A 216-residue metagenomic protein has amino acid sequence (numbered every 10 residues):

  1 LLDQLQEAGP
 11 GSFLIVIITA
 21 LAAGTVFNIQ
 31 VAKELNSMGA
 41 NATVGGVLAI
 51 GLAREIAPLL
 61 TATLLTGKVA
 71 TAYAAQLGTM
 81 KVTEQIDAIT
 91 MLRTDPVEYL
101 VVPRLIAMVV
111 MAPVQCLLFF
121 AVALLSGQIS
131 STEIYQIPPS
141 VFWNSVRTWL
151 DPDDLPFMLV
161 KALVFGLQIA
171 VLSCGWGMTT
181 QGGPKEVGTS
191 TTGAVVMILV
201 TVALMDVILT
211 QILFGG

Functional and structural regions predicted by a protein language model:
L1-G11, G182, G216: N-terminal, non-cleaved signal-anchor transmembrane helix
Q4-L60, L64: Active-site cofactor/substrate anionic-group-binding motifs, chiefly glycine- and Lys/Arg-rich phosphate-binding loops
G9, F13, I17, I56 (+5 more regions): Selective transmembrane-helix segments that form parts of the transport pathway or gating/packing helices in multipass
I17-T25, V109, P113, L117 (+7 more regions): Generic alpha-helical transmembrane segments of integral inner-membrane proteins, especially permease/transport modules
Q30-A53, A121-L163, V171-G193, I212-G216: Membrane-interfacial helix-loop-helix connectors in multipass membrane proteins
V44-D87, Q115, L172: Hydrophobic alpha-helical transmembrane segments of multi-pass membrane transport proteins
L77-V102, P184-V187: Short cytoplasmic-facing helical segments at TM-TM junctions of multi-pass membrane proteins
V187, G193-T210: Final/C-terminal transmembrane alpha-helix of multipass membrane proteins
